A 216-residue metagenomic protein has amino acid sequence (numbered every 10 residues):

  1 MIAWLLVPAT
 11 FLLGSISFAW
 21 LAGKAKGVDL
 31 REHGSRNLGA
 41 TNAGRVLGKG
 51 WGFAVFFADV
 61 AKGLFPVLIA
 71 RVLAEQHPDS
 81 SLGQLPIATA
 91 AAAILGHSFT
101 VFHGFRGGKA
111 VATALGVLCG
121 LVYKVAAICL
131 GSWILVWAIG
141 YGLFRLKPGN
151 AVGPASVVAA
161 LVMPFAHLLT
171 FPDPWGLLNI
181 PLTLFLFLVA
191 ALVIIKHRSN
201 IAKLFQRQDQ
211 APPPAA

Functional and structural regions predicted by a protein language model:
M1-K26: N-terminal signal-anchor transmembrane alpha helix
M1-L6, V67-A88, C119-A127, L168-L184: Helix-coil boundary and interhelical linker segments in multi-pass alpha-helical membrane proteins
A19-K24, I94-R106, V136-G149, H197-L204: C-terminal ends of transmembrane helices
W20-G52, G107, R198-A216: Cytosolic, membrane-interface loops and tails of multi-pass inner-membrane proteins
D29-G39, F102-L115, K147-A159: Short, non-helical or kinked segments that cap or interrupt transmembrane helices
G44-L47, A70-A74, A92, V111-R145 (+1 more regions): Interfacial segments of multi-pass membrane proteins
R45-R71, R106, L135: Multi-pass membrane catalytic core of lipid/isoprenoid biosynthesis enzymes
A127-S132, G149-A160, G176-L186: Loop-to-transmembrane alpha-helix initiation sites
